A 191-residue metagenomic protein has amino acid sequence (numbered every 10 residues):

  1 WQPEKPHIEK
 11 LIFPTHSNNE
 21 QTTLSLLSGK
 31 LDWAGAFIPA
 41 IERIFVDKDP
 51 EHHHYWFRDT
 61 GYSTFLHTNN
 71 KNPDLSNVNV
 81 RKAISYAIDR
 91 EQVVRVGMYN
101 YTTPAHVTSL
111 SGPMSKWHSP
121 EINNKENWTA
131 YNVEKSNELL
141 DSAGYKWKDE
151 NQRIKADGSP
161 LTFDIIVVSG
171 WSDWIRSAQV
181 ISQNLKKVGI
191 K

Functional and structural regions predicted by a protein language model:
W1-I44, Q179-Q183, K191: Ligand-site clamp/hinge motif
K5, G35-L139, A143, A156-S159 (+2 more regions): Local pocket/hinge segments that shape ligand/substrate recognition
K10, S115, Y145-K191: Ligand/substrate-recognition segments at binding pockets and active sites
S17, L75, Y131, I175-R176: Residue-level recognition of alpha-helix initiation/capping sites
N19-Q21, S63, S172-W174: Flexible loop/turn segments at secondary-structure boundaries
T23, S76-V78, D173-I175: Short acidic, gly/pro-rich beta-turn/loop elements at beta-sheet edges and active-site/ligand-binding grooves
